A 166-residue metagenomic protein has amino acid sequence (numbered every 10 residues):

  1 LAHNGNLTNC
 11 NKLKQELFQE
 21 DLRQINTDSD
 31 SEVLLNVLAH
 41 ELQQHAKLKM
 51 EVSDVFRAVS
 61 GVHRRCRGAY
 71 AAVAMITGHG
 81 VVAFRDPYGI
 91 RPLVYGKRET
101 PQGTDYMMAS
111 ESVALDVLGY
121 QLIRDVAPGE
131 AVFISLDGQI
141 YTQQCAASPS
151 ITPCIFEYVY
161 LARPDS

Functional and structural regions predicted by a protein language model:
L1-P128, F133-S166: Conserved short alpha-helical segments that host acidic/polar catalytic motifs at enzyme active sites
